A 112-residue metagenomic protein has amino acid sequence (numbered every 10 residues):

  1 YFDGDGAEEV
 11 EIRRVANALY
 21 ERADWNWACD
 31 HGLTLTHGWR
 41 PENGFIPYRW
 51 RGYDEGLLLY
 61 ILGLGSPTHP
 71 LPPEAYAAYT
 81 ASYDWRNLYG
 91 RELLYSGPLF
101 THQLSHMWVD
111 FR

Functional and structural regions predicted by a protein language model:
Y1-R112: Extended ligand-binding clefts on enzyme/binding-domain cores
